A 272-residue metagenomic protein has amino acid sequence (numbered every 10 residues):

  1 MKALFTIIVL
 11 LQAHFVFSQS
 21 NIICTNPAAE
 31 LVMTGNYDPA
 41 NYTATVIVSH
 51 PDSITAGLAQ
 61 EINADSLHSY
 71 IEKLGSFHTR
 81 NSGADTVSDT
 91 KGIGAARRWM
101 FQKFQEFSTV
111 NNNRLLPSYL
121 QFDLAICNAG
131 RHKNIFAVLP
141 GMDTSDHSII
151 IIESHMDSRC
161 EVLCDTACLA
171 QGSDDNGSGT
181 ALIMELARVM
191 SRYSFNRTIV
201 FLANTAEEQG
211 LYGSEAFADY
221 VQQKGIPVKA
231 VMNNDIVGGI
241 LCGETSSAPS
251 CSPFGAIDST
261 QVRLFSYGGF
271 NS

Functional and structural regions predicted by a protein language model:
M1-N21: Bacterial Sec-dependent N-terminal signal peptides
N26-L31, S66-P140: A non-catalytic alpha/beta surface segment that caps or lines the substrate-entry region of metallo-dependent hydrolase
D52-I62, H78-G92, F122-I126, D165-N176 (+1 more regions): Second-shell loop/turn segments in exported
S53-G57, S66-S69, K73, K91-E106 (+5 more regions): Extracytoplasmic/secreted proteins, especially bacterial periplasmic and envelope-associated proteins
L67-S76, G83, L116-Y119, N134-V138 (+6 more regions): Structural recognition of the beta-strand scaffold that forms the well-ordered cores of secreted hydrolase catalytic
H78-S82, F122-C127, G141-S145, M156-C160 (+3 more regions): Solvent-exposed loop/turn segments at secondary-structure junctions within structured extracellular/periplasmic domains
A137, I152, M156-L211: Alpha-helical metal-binding/catalytic segments enriched in His/Glu/Asp
N204-S272: Metal-dependent peptidase/peptidase-like ectodomains
